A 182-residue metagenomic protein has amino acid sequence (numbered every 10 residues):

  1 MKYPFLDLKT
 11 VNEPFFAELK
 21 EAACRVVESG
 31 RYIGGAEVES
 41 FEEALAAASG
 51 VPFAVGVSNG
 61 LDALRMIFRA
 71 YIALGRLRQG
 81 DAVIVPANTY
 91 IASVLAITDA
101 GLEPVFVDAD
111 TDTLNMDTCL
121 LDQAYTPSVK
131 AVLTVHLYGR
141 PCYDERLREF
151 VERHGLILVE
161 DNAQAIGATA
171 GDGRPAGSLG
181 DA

Functional and structural regions predicted by a protein language model:
M1-R31, A36: N-terminal "arm"/small-domain region of PLP-dependent enzymes with the aminotransferase-like
F5-D7, S58, L133-V135: Short beta-strand segments
P14, E18-A22, A36, S40 (+3 more regions): Generic alpha-helical secondary structure signal
R31, G35-A82, A96-T98, F106-D108: Phosphate-binding glycine-rich loop
E43, E145, G173-R174: Active-site phosphate/pyrophosphate- and oxyanion-stabilizing loops and adjacent acidic/basic residues in soluble
G50, Q79, S128, L179-A182: Short loop/turn motifs at secondary-structure junctions
I72-N162: PLP-dependent aminotransferase-like
E160-A182: Conserved active-site segment immediately N-terminal to the catalytic lysine that forms the internal aldimine
